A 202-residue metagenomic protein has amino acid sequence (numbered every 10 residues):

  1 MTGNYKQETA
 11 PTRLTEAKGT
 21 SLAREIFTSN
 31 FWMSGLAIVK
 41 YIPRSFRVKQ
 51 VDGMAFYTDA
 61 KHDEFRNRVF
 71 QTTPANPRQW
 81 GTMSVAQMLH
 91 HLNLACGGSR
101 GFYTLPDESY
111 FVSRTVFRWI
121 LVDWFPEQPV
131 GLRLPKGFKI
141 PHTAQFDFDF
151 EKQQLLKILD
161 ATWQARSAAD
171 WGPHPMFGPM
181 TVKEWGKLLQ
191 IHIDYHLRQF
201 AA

Functional and structural regions predicted by a protein language model:
E16-A17, A23-W32, I38: N-terminal export leaders
G35-M54, F102-Q154: Short, helix-capping/interhelical loops that line the mouth of catalytic, cofactor-, or ligand-binding pockets
G53-T82: An N-terminal domain-cap segment
A75-D123, Q164, W171-A202: Short, contiguous alpha-helical
F150, Q154-K157, I191, Y195: A non-catalytic, amphipathic alpha-helix used as a structural packing/dimerization or gating element in enzyme scaffolds
